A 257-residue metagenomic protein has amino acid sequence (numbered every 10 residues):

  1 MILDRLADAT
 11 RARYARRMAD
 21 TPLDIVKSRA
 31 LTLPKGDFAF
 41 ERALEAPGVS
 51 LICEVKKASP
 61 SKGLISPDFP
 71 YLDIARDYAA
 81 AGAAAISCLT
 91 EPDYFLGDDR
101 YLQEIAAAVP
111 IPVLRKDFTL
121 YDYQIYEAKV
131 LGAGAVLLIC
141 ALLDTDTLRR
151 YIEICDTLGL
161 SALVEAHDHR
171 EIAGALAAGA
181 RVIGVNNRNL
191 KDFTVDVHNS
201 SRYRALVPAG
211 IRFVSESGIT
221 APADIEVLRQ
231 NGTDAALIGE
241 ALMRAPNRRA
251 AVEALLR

Functional and structural regions predicted by a protein language model:
I2-S66: An N-cap/entry alpha-helix motif that binds or orients negatively charged groups
L6, C53, Y78, A128 (+4 more regions): Conserved, mostly hydrophobic/aromatic
V55, K62-L163, H169-G174, S200-Y203: N-terminal active-site wall of soluble small-molecule enzyme domains
L120-L131, D168-A178, S215, I219-I238 (+1 more regions): Catalytic cores of alpha/beta
E127-T147, G184-F193, T233-A251: Glycine-rich phosphate-binding active-site loops on the catalytic face of alpha/beta enzymes
V182-D224, R229-I238: Catalytic-face loop-and-helix region of soluble metabolic enzyme cores
R202-L206, R229, R244-R257: C-terminal helical cap(s) of enzyme catalytic domains, especially alpha/beta-barrels
